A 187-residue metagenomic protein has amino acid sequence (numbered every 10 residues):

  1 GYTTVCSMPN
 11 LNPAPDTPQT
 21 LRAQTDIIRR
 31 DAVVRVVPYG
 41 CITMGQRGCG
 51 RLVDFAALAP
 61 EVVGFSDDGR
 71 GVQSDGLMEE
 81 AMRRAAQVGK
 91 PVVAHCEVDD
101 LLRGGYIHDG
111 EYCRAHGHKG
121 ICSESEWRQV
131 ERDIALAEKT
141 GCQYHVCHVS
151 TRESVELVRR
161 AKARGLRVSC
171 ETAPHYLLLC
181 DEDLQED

Functional and structural regions predicted by a protein language model:
G1-R30: Metal-associated gating/positioning segment near the N- to mid-region
T3-T4, V34, V63: Short acidic/polar active-site loop segments enriched in Thr and Asp
T4-N10, Y39-G40, S66, C147-H148: Active-site neighborhood of phospho(di)ester-bond hydrolases with catalytic His/Asp-centered motifs
P13-D16, R47, Q73-S74: Secondary-structure boundary/capping motif
D26-C41: A glycine-rich helix N-cap at a beta->alpha junction
I42-G48: Active-site beta->alpha loop and helix N-cap motifs at the rims of alpha/beta catalytic domains
G50-D187: Histidine/acidic residue-rich metal-binding segments in metalloenzymes
